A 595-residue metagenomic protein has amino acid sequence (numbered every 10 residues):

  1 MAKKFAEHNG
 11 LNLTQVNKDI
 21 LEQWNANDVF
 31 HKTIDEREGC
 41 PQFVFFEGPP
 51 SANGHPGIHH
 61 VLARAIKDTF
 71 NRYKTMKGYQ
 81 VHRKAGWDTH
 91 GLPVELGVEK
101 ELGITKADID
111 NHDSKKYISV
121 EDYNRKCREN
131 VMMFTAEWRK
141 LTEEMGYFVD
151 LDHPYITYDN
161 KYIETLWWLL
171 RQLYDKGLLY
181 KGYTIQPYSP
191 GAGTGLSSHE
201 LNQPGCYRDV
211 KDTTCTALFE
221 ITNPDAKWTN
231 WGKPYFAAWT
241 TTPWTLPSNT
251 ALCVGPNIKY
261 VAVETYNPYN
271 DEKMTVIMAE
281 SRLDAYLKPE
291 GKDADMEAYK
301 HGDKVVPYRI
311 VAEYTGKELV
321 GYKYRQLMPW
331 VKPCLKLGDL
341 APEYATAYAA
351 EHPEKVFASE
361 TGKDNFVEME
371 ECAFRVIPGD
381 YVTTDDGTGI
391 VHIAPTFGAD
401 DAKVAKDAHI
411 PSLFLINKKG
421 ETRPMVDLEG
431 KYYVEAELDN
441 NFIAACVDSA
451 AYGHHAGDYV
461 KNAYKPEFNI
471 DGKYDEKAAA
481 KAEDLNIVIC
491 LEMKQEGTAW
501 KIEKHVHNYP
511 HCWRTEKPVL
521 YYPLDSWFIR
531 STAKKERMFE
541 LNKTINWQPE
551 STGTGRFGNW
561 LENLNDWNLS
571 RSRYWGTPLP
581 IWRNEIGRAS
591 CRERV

Functional and structural regions predicted by a protein language model:
A2-K273, A394-A399, V404-D407, F414-E429 (+4 more regions): N-terminal, positively charged nucleic-acid-binding surface of large information/translation enzymes
G205-R208, Y314, F366, S572: Short Gly/Pro-enriched turn/cap motifs at secondary-structure boundaries
S248-L252, I258, A262-K419, K431 (+2 more regions): Catalytic alpha/beta core of large soluble enzyme barrels
A350-T361, N365, E435-L485: Surface-exposed intrinsically disordered loops and tails
I390-A394, P549, R556-G558: Short, well-ordered beta-strand elements within core beta-sheets of diverse protein domains
T532-S551: Residues forming anionic-ligand binding surfaces in small-molecule and nucleic-acid pockets of primarily soluble enzymes
L569, R573-R583: Catalytic cores of carbohydrate-active enzymes
I586-V595: Residue-level detector of conserved catalytic or cofactor/ligand-binding positions in enzyme active sites
